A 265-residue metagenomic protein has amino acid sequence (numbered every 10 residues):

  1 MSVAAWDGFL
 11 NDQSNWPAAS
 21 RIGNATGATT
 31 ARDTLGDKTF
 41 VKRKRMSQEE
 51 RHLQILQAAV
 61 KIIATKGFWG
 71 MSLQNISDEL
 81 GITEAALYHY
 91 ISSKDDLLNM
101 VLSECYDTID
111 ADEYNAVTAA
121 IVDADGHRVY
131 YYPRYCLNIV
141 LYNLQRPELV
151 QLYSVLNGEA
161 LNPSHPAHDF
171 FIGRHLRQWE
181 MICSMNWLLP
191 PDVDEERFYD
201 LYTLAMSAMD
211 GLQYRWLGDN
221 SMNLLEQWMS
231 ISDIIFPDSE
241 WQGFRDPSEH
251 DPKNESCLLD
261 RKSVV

Functional and structural regions predicted by a protein language model:
M1-T34: Intrinsically disordered, low-complexity cytosolic loops and termini enriched in serine/threonine/proline
R51-Q54, A58-M100: Helix-turn-helix
F68, I91, V155-P163: Short helix-capping/turn signature of helix-turn-helix
M100, Y114-L149, P190, L201-A205: Hydrophobic alpha-helical connector segments
S103-D110: Short, basic, alpha-helical segments at the C-terminal edge of helix-turn-helix-like DNA-binding modules
H127-R134, L144-E148, S164-L189: Amphipathic alpha-helical packing segments from all-alpha helical-bundle domains
A167-G173, L189-S256: Hydrophobic/aromatic-rich alpha-helical bundle segments in the mid-to-C-terminal region
K262-V265: Conserved small/polar residues in nucleotide/adenosyl-binding loops
